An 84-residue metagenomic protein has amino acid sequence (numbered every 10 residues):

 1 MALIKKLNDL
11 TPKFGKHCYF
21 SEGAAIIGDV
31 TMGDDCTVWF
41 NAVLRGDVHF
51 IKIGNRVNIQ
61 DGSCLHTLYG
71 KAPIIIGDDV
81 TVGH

Functional and structural regions predicted by a protein language model:
M1-A2, A72: Acidic/polar low-complexity surface segments
I4-L10: A detector for short, charged/polar N-terminal pre-domain segments
K16, S21-E22, I27-G28, G33-D34 (+6 more regions): Left-handed beta-helix
